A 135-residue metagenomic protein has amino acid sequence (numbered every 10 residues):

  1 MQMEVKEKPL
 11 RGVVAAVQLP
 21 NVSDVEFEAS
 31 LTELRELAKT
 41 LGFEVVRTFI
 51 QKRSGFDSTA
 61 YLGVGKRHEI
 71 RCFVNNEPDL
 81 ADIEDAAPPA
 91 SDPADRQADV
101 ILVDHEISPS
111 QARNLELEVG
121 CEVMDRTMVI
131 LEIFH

Functional and structural regions predicted by a protein language model:
M1-L131: N-terminal accessory targeting/assembly segments
I133-H135: Short, intrinsically disordered, charge-balanced linker/junction segments flanking boundaries in proteins
